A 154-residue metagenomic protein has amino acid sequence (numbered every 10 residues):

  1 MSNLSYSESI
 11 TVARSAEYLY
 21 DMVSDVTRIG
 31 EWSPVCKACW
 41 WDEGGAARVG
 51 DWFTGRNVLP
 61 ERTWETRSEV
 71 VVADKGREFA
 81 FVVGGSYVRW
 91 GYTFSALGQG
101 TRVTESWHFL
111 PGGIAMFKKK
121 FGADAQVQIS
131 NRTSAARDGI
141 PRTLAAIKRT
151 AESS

Functional and structural regions predicted by a protein language model:
M1-E43, R48: Hydrophobic ligand-binding cavity/cleft-lining segments
E8, E105, E152: Acidic-residue sensor for enzyme active/binding pockets
V12, N57, W107-F109: Hydrophobic beta-strand positions in extracellular immunoglobulin-like domains
A13-A16, Y20, S130, S134-R137 (+1 more regions): Short amphipathic alpha-helical segments with heptad-repeat character
Y18, E31, V49, T63-E65 (+3 more regions): Short acidic, gly/pro-rich beta-turn/loop elements at beta-sheet edges and active-site/ligand-binding grooves
V35, L59-R62, F79, M116 (+1 more regions): Catalytic cores of transferase enzymes with a strong primary signal for eukaryotic protein kinases
W40-R89, L97-R102, D138-S154: Glycine-rich portal/gate segments that line the openings of hydrophobic small-molecule binding cavities
V82-D138, I147: Beta-strand/loop substructures that line and gate deep hydrophobic ligand-binding cavities in soluble
